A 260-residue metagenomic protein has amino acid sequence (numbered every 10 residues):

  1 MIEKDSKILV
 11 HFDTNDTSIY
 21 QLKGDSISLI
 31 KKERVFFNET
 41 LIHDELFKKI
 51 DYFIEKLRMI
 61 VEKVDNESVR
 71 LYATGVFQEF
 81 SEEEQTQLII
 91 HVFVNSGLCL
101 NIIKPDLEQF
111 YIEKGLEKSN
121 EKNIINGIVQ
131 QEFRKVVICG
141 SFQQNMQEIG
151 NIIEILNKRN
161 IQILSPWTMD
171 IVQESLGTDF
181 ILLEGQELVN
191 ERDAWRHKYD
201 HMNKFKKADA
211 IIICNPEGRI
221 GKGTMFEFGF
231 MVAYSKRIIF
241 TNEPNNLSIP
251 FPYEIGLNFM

Functional and structural regions predicted by a protein language model:
M1-D5, G97, N101-I124: Conserved phosphate-binding catalytic cores of ATP/NTP-utilizing and phosphoryl-transfer enzymes
K4-I8, F133-V136: Extreme N-terminal starter segment of soluble prokaryotic enzymes
K7, F12-F47: Short glycine-rich, Thr/Ser-proximal phosphate-binding strand/loop in the N-terminal lobe of ATP-dependent enzymes
K7, S68-R70, D209-A210: Structural motif
D25-S26, E67, R159-I163: A generic structural motif
K48-V61: Short, well-ordered amphipathic alpha-helical segments that serve as non-catalytic structural scaffolds within diverse
V61-H91: Short beta-strand-loop/turn "lid" adjacent to the catalytic site in phosphate-handling enzymes
I125-M260: Conserved catalytic or regulatory cores that recognize and/or transform ribose-phosphate-containing ligands
